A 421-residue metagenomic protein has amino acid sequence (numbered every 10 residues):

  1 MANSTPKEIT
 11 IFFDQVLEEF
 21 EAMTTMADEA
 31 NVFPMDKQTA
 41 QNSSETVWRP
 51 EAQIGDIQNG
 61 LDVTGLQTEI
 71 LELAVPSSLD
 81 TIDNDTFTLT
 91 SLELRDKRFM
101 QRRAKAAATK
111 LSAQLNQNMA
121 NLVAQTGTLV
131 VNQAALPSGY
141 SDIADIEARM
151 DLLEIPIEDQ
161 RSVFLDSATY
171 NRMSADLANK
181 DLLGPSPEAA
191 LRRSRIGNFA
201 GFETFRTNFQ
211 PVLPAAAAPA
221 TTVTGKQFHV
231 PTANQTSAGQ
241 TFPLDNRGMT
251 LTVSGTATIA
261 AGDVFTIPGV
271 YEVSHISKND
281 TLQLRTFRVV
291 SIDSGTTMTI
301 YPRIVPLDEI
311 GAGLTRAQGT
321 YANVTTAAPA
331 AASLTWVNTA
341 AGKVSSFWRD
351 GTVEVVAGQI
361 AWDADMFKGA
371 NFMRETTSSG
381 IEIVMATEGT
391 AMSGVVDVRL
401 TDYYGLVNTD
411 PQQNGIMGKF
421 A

Functional and structural regions predicted by a protein language model:
M1-A74, N414-G415: N-terminal "assembly arms/tails" that initiate or stabilize quaternary assembly in self-assembling proteins
T5-I9, L92-D96, M100: Disorder-to-helix initiation segments
S44, I82, S393-V395: Extracytoplasmic
V47, D85, R285-F287: Short beta-strand segments
W48-P50, T88, F164: Short, conserved beta-strand segments within well-ordered enzyme catalytic domains that often line or immediately flank
I70-R95: Short acidic, glycine/tyrosine-flanked loop/strand segments centered on an H-E-D-like triad
K97-M100, A104, A108-A421: Core alpha/beta structural scaffold of self-assembling particle/tube/pore-forming proteins
